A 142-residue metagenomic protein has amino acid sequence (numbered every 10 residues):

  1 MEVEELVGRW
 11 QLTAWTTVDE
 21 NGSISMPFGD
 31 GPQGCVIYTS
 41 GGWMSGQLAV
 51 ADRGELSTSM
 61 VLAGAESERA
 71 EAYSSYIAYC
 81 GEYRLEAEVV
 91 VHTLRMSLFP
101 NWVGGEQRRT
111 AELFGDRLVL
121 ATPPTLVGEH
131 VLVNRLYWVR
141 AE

Functional and structural regions predicted by a protein language model:
M1-A78, L85-E142: Lipid interaction determinants
